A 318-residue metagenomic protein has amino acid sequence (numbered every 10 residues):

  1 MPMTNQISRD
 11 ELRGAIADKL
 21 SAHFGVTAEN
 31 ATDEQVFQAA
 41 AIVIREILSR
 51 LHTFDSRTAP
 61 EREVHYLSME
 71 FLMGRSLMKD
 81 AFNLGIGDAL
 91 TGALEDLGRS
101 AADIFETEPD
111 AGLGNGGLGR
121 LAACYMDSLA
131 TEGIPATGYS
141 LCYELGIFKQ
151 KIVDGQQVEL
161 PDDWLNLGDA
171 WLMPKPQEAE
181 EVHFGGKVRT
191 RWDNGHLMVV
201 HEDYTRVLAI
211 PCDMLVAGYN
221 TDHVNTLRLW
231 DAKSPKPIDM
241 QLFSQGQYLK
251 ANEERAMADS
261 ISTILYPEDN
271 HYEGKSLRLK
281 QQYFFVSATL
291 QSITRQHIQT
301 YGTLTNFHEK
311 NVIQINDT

Functional and structural regions predicted by a protein language model:
M1-T318: A conserved ligand/cofactor-binding region detector
